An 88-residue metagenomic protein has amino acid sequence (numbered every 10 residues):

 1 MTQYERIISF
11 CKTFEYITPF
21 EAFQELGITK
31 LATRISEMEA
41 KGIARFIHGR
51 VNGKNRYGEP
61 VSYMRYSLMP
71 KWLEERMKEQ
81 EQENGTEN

Functional and structural regions predicted by a protein language model:
M1-Q3, M77: Contiguous, often N-terminal, cationic amphipathic patches that form binding interfaces
Y4-E15: Short amphipathic alpha-helical interface segments
Y16-E25: Short acidic, hydrophobic short linear motifs in intrinsically disordered regions
E21, T33, H48-G49: Residue-level detector of family-conserved "landmark" positions at structurally sensitive sites
L26-E37: Short amphipathic alpha-helical interaction segments
E39-Q80: DNA-binding patch around the recognition helix
E81-N88: Short acidic DE-rich linear segments
